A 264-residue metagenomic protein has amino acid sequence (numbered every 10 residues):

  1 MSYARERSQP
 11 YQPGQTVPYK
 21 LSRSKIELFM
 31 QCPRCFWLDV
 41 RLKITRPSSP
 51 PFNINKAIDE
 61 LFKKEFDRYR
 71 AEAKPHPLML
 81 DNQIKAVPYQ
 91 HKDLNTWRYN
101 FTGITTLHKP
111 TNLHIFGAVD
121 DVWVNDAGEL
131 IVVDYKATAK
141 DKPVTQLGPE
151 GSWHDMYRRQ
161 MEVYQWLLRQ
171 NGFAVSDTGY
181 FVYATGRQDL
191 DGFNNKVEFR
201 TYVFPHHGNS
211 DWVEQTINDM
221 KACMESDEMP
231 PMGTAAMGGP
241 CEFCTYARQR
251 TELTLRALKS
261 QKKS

Functional and structural regions predicted by a protein language model:
M1-A4, Y11-G14, K20-L21, L167-S264: Metal-dependent nuclease catalytic regions and adjoining charged, substrate-binding loops involved in nucleic-acid end
M1-E129: Metal-dependent nuclease catalytic cores that hydrolyze phosphodiester bonds in DNA/RNA, characterized by
W37-L38, T45-P47, K140-P143, R187-D191 (+1 more regions): Short catalytic/ligand-binding loop motif for oxyanion handling, primarily in non-cytosolic enzymes, centered on
S49, H76, D155, P240-C244: Serine-centered coil/turn micro-motif
W97-Q215: Mg2+/Mn2+-dependent nuclease catalytic core
